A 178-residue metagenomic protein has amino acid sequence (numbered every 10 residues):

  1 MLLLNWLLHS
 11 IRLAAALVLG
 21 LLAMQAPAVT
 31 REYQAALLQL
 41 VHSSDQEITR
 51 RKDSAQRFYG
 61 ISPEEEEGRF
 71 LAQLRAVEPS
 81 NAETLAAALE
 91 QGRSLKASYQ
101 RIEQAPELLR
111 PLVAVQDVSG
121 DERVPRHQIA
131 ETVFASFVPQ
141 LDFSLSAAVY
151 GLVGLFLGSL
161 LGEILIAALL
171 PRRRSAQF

Functional and structural regions predicted by a protein language model:
M1-L7, I11-L13, V18, S146-F178: Juxtamembrane interface at the cytosolic side of transmembrane helices
A14-T30: Short, charge-rich amphipathic alpha-helices with coiled-coil/heptad character
Q25-D45, S136-L141: Alpha-helical transmembrane signal-anchor/signal-peptide segments
H42-S119: Long, solvent-exposed extracytoplasmic domains/loops
L112-E122, Q128-A130, P171-S175: Alpha-helical membrane-targeting segments
G120-G151: Short, aromatic-rich amphipathic segments at membrane interfaces that lie adjacent to a transmembrane helix or signal
